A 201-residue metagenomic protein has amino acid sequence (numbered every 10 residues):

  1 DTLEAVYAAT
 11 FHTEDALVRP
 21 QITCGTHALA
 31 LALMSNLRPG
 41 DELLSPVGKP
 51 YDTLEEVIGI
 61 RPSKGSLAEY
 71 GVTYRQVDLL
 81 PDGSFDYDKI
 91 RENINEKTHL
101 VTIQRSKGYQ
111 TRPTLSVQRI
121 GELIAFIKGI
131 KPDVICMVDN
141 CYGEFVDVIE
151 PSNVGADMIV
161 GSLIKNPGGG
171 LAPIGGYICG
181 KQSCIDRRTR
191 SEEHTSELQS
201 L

Functional and structural regions predicted by a protein language model:
D1-L17: Active-site-flanking structural segment that lines cofactor/substrate pockets
T2, D15, T23-S196, S200-L201: Conserved PLP-enzyme active-site core in the AAT-like
